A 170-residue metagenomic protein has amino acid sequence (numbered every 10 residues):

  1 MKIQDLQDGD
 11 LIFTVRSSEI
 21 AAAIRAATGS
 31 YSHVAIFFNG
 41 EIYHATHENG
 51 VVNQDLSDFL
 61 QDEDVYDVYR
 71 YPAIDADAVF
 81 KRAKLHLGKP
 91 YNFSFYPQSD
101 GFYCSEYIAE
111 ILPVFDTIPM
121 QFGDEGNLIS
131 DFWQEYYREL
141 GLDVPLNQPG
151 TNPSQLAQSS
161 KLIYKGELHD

Functional and structural regions predicted by a protein language model:
M1-D170: Cysteine-nucleophile amide-bond enzymes
